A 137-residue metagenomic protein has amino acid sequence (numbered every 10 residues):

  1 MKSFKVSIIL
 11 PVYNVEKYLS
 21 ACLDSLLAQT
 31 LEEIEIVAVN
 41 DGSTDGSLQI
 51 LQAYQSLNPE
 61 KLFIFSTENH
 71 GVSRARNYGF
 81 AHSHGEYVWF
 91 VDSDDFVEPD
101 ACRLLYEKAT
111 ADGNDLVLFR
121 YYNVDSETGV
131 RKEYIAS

Functional and structural regions predicted by a protein language model:
M1-S137: Nucleotide-sugar donor-binding/catalytic module of glycosyltransferases that assemble extracellular/cell-envelope
